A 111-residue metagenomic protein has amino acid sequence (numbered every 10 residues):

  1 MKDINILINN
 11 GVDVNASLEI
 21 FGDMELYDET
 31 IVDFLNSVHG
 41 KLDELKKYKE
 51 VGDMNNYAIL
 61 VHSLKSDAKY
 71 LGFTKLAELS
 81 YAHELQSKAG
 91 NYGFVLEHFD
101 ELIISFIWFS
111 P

Functional and structural regions predicted by a protein language model:
M1-P111: Two-component system phosphorelay core
